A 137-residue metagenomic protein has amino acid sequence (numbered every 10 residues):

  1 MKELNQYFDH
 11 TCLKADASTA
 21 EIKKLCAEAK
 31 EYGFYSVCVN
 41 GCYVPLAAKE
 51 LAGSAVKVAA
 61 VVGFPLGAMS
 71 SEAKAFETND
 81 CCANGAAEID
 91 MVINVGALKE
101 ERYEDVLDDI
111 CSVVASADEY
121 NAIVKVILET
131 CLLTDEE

Functional and structural regions predicted by a protein language model:
M1-A75, A83: Conserved N-terminal beta1-alpha1 strand-loop-helix module at the mouth
C12-A15, P65-M69, V95-E101, T130-D135: Short, small-residue-enriched loops and turns at beta-alpha junctions that line or gate enzyme active sites
I22, K74, T78, V106 (+1 more regions): Aromatic/hydrophobic pocket-lining residues that form the small-molecule binding cavity in soluble enzyme cores
Y35-C38, E88-D90, K125: Conserved beta-strand positions in the central sheet of alpha/beta enzyme cores
G41, P45-L66, Y103-K125, L133-E136: Alpha-helix-loop-beta-strand connector modules within alpha/beta enzyme cores
C82-N94: Active-site gating/metal-coordination segments in enzymes
